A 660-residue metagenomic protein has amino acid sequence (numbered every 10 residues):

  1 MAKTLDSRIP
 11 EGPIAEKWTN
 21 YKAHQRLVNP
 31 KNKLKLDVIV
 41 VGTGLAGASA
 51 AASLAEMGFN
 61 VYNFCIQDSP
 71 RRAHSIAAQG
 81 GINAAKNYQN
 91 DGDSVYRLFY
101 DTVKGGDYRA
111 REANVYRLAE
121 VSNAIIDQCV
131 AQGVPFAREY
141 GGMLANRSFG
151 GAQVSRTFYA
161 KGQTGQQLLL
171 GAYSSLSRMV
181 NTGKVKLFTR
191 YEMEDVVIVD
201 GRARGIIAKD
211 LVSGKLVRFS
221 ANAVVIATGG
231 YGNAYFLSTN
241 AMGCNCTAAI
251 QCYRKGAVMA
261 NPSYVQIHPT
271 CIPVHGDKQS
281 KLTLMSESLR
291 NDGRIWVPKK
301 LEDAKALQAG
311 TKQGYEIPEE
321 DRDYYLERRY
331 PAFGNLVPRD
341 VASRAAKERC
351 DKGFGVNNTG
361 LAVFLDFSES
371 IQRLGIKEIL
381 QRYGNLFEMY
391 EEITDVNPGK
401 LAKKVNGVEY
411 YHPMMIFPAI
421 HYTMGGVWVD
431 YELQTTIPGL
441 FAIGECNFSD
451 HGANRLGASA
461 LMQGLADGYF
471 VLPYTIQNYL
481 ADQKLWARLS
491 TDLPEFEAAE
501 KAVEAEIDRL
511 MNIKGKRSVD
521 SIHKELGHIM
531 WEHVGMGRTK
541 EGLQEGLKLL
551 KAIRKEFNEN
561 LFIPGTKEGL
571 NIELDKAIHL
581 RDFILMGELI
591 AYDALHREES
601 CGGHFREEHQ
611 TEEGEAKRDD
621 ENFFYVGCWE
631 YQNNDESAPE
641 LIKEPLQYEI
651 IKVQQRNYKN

Functional and structural regions predicted by a protein language model:
N20, Q25-D37, A50-S53, M57-F59 (+9 more regions): Glycine- and aromatic-enriched mobile tails/lids
L34-L36, G214-A223, T436: Core beta-strand elements of the Rossmann-like FAD/NAD(P) dinucleotide-binding domain in flavoenzyme oxidoreductases
G42-G44: Glycine-rich Rossmann-fold phosphate-binding loop(s) that bind the pyrophosphate of adenine dinucleotide cofactors
G47: N-terminal Rossmann-fold NAD(P) dinucleotide-binding loop
D68-Y100, Q266-T270, Q279-K281: Conserved N-terminal glycine-rich FAD pyrophosphate-binding loop of Rossmann-like flavoproteins
I125-K215, A227, C271-M285: Conserved redox-cofactor binding core of oxidoreductases
A223-L282, H451-Y474: Glycine-rich loop(s) and the adjacent beta-strand/alpha-helix scaffold that form part
Q251, A257-K400, Y474-Q477: An anion/pyrophosphate-binding glycine-rich loop and adjacent beta-alpha core in soluble alpha-beta enzymes
